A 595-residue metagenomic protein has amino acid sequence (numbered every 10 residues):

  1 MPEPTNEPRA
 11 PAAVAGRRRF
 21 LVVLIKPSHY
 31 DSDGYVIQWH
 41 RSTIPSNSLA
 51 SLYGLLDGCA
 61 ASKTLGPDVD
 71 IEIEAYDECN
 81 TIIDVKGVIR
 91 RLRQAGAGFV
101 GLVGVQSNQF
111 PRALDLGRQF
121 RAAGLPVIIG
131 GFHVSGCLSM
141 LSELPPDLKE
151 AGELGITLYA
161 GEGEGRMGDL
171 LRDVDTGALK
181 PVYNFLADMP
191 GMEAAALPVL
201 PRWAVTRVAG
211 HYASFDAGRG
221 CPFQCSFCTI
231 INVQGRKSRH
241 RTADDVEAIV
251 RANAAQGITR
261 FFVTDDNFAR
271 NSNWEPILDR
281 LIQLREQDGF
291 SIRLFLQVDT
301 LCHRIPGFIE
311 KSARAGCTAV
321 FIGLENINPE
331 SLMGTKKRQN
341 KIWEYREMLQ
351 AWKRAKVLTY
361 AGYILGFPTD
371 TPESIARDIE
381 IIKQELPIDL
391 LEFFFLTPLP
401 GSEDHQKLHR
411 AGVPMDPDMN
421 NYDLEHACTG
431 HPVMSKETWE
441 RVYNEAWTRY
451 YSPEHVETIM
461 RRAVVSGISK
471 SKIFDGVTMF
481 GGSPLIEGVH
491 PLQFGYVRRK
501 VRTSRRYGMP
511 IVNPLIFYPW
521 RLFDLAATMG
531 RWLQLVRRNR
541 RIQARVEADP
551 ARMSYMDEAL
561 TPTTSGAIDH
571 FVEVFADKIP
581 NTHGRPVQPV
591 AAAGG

Functional and structural regions predicted by a protein language model:
M1-L24, I89, R93-G98, V174 (+1 more regions): Radical SAM enzyme core and accessory elements
E3-Q256: Acidic, low-complexity intrinsically disordered segments
L24, L102, I129, V263-D265 (+2 more regions): Conserved beta-strand positions
D31-D33, V134-M140, R166, F223 (+5 more regions): Flexible glycine/acidic-rich beta-alpha junction loops that bind and position SAM and/or redox cofactors in anaerobic
K63-G66, F120-L125, L284-S291, A355 (+1 more regions): Short helix-capping segments at alpha-helix termini
D84, V88, L92, L278-Q283 (+2 more regions): Short, electropositive alpha-helical surface patch
L141-G168, K311-A319, R377-F393: Structural recognition of alpha->loop->beta junctions
E193-Y360, L365-F367, P372-E380: Radical SAM [4Fe-4S] cluster-binding motif and immediate context
